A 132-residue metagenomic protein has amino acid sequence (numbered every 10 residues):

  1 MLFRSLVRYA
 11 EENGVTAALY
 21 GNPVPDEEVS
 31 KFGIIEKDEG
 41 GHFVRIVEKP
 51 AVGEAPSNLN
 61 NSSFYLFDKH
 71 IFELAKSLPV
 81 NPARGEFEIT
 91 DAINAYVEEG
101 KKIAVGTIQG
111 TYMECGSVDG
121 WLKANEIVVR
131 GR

Functional and structural regions predicted by a protein language model:
M1-E39, K76-L78: Conserved beta-loop-beta/alpha segment of the NTase-like Rossmann-fold superfamily that binds/positions NTPs
E11, H42-E114, V118-G131: Catalytic-core segments of class I nucleotidyltransferases/pyrophosphorylases that form NMP-activated intermediates
